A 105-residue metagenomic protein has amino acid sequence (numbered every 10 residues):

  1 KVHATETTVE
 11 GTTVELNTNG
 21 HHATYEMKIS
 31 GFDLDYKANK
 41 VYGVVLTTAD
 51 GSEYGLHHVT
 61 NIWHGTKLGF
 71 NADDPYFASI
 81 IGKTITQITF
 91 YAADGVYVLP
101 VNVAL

Functional and structural regions predicted by a protein language model:
G11-L46: Short, surface-exposed binding/anchoring microloops in extracellular/periplasmic proteins
V44, K83-A93: Short, aromatic- and glycine-rich surface loops/edge beta-strands on solvent-exposed regions
T47-E53, A93-G95: Change "in extracellular beta-sheet-rich domains … of secreted and cell-surface proteins" to "in beta-sheet-rich domains
E53-G65, A104: Solvent-exposed serine/threonine-rich low-complexity stretches and specific carbohydrate-binding patches
I62-P75: Aromatic sugar-binding surface patches on proteins that engage polysaccharides or sugar-phosphate polymers
Y76-T84: Surface-exposed, short loops/turns at beta-strand junctions within beta-sandwich domains
V96-L105: Edge beta-strands of extracellular beta-sandwich domains
